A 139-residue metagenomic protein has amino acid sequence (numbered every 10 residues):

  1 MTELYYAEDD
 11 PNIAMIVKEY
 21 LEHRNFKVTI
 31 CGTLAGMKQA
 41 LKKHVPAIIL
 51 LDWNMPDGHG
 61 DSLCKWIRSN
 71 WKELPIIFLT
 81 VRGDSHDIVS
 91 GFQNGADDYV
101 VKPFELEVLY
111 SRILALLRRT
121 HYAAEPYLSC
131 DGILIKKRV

Functional and structural regions predicted by a protein language model:
M1-T120: N-terminal/domain-start alpha-helical segments
E3, A115-V139: Short, Lys/Arg-enriched segments at the junction into DNA-binding effector domains of transcriptional regulators
